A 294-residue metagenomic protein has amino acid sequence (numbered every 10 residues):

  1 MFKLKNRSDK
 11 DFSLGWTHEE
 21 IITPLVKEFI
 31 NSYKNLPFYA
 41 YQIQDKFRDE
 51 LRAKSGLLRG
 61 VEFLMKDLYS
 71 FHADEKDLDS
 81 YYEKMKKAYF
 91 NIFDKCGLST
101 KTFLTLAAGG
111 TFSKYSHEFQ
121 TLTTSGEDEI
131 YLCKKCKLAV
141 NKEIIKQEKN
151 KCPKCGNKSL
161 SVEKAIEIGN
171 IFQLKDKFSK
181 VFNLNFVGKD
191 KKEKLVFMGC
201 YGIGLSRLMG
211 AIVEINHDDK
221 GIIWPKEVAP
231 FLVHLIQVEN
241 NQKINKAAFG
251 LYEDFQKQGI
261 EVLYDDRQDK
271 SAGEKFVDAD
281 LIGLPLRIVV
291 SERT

Functional and structural regions predicted by a protein language model:
M1-T294: NTP/phosphate- and nucleic-acid-binding module
